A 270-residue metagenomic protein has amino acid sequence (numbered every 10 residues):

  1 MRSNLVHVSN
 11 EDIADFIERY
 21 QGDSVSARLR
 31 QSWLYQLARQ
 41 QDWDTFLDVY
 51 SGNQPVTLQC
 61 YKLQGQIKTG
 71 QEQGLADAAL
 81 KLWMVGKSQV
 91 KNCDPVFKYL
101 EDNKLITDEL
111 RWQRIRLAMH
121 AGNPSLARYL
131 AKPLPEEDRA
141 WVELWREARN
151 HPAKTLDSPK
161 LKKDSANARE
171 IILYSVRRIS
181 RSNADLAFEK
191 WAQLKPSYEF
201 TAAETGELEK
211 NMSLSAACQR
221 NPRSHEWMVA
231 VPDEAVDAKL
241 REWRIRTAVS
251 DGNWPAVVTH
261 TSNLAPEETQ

Functional and structural regions predicted by a protein language model:
R2-S3, S32, Q36, Y61-T69 (+4 more regions): Residue-level signature for tetratricopeptide repeat
N4-V6, A14-V25, A38, F46-T57 (+11 more regions): Solenoid-like repeat scaffolds
V6, Q41, K68-Q71, S213 (+2 more regions): Short coil/turn linking the two alpha-helices of tandem helical-hairpin repeats
N10, W43, E72-A76, P124 (+3 more regions): TPR-repeat structural position
R28, S32, Y61-G65, P95-V96 (+6 more regions): "A position-specific structural signal for the A-helix of alpha-solenoid helical repeats
T45-G74: Hydrophobic or amphipathic alpha-helical targeting/insertion segments
W141-A153, R223-S224: Long internal repeat-built scaffold domains in very large eukaryotic proteins
